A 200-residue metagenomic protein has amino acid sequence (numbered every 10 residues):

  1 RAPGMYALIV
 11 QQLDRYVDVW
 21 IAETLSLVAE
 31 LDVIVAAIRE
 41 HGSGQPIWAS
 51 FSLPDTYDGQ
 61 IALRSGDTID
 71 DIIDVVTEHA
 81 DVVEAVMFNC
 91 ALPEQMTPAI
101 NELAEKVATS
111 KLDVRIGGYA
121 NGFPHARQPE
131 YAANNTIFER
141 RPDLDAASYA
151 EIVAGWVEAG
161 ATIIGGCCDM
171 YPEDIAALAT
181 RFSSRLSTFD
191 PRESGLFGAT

Functional and structural regions predicted by a protein language model:
R1-T200: Domain-level signal for soluble alpha/beta catalytic cores
